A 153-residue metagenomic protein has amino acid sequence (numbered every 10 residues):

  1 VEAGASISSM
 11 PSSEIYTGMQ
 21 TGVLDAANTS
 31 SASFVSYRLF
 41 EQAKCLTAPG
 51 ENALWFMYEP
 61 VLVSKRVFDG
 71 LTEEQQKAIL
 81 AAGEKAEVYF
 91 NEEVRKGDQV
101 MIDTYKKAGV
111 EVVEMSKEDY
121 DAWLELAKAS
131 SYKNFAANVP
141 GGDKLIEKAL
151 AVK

Functional and structural regions predicted by a protein language model:
V1-K153: N-terminal secretory/targeting leader peptides
